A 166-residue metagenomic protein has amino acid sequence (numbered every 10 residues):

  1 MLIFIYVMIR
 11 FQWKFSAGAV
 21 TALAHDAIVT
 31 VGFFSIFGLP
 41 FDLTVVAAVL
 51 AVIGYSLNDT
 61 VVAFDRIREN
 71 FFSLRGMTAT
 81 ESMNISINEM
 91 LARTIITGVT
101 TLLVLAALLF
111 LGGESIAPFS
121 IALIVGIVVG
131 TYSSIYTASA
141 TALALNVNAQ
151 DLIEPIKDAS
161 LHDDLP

Functional and structural regions predicted by a protein language model:
M1-F11: Selective detector of the "anchor" transmembrane alpha-helix that sits immediately C-terminal
M1-I3, I28-G32, T101-L105: Hydrophobic, membrane-inserted alpha-helices
M8-R10, G32-F37, F110-L111, A144-L145: Helix-loop junctions at the membrane-solvent interface of multi-pass transporters, primarily the C-terminal
F15-R68, V125: Hydrophobic transmembrane alpha-helices and their membrane-interface caps in long multi-pass transport proteins
F34, T100-L108, A138, A142 (+1 more regions): Juxtamembrane/transmembrane-helix interface segments of polytopic membrane transporters
V46-R66, N88, A92, I96-L103 (+1 more regions): Transmembrane alpha-helix detector for multi-pass membrane proteins
G76-L111, I121, I127, T131-S134 (+1 more regions): Pore- and gate-forming transmembrane helices of large, multi-pass membrane proteins
L111-P166: Hydrophobic alpha-helical transmembrane segments of membrane transport and translocation systems, primarily multi-pass
